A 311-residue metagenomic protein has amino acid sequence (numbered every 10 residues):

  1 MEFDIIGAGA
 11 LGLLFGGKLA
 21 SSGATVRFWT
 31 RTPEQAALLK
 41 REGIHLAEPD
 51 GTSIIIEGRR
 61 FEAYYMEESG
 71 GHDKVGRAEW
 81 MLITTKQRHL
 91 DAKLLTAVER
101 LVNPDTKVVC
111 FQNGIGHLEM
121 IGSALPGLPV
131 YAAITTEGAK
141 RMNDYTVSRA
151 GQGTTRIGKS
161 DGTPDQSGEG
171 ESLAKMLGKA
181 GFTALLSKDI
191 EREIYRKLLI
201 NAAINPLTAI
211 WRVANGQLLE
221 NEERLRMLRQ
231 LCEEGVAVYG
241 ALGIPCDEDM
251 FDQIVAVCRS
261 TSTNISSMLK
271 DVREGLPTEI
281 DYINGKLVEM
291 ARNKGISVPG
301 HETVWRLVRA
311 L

Functional and structural regions predicted by a protein language model:
M1-I54: NAD(P)+-binding Rossmann beta1-loop-alpha1 motif at the extreme N-terminus of oxidoreductases
F3, T25-R27, V108, V130 (+1 more regions): Hydrophobic anchor at the start of a short beta-strand that flanks the dinucleotide cofactor-binding loop
I54-T146: Rossmann-like NAD(P)(H) cofactor-binding subdomain of soluble oxidoreductases
G76, F111-E193, K197: Rossmann-fold dinucleotide-binding core
G76, L101-D105, T146-G158, R212-L218 (+1 more regions): Helix-loop-beta segment of a Rossmann-like dinucleotide-binding subdomain
E191-L219, E223-V236, T263: Active-site-proximal catalytic alpha-helix in oxidoreductases
R229-L311: NAD(P)-dependent Rossmann-like dehydrogenase/reductase catalytic/cofactor-binding core
